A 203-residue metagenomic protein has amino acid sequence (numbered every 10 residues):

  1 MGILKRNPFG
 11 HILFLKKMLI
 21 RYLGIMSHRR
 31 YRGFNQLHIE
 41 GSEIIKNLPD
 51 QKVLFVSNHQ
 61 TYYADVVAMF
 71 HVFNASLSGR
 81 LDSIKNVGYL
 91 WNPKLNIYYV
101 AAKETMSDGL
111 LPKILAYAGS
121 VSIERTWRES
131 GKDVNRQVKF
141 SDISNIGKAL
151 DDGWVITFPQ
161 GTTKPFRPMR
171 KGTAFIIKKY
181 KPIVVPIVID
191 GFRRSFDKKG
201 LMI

Functional and structural regions predicted by a protein language model:
M1-E40, A68, G109-A118: A transmembrane-helix-recognition feature enriched in membrane-embedded lipid enzymes and envelope glyco-/phospholipid
K16, R29-Q36, V100, G131-Q137 (+1 more regions): Short, flexible loop segments at the rims of nucleotide/cofactor-binding pockets, characterized by
S27-Q60, F70: Helix-to-loop junction immediately C-terminal to a conserved catalytic motif
H38-G41, S107, K139-I143, M169-T173: Amphipathic coiled-coil/heptad-repeat helices and related helical stalk/stem segments that mediate oligomerization
N47, I114-L115, A149, I176: Structural alpha-helical scaffold elements that stabilize or flank donor/cofactor-binding regions in carbohydrate
P49-D133: Catalytic core of membrane glycerolipid acyltransferases/transacylases, capturing the structured, soluble-facing
V121-F166: Internal catalytic-core helix/loop-beta-alpha segment that presents or stabilizes conserved functional determinants
D151-I156, G161-I203: A cross-family acyltransferase "interaction/gating" segment
